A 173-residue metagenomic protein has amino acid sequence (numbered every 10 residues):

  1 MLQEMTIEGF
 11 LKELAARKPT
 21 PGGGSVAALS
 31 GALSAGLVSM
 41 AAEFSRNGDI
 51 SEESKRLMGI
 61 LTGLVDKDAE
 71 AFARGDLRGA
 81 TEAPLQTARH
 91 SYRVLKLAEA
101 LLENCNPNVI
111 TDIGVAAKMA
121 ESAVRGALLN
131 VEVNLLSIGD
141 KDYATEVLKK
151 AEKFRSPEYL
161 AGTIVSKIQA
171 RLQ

Functional and structural regions predicted by a protein language model:
L2-T20, P107: Short, hydrophobic/aliphatic alpha-helical segments
Q3-E4, R78-V109, I113, I138 (+1 more regions): Non-transmembrane, aqueous-exposed alpha-helical and coiled segments at domain scale
Q3-M5, K67, E132-L136: Polytopic transmembrane helical bundles with strong interfacial aromatic enrichment
A16-S39, V109-A127: Conserved phosphate/anionic-ligand binding catalytic regions in large, soluble enzymes, centered on
M40-G48: Transmembrane signal-anchor/signal-peptide helices with a preference for the extracytoplasmic
F44-S45, F72-R78, L95-C105, V131-I138 (+1 more regions): Secondary-structure edge/capping motif, primarily at the C-terminal ends of alpha-helices and the immediately following
N47-S91: Long, amphipathic alpha-helical stalk/connector segments used for oligomerization, subunit docking, or mechanical
V94, D112-Q173: Preference for long, well-ordered alpha-helical segments
